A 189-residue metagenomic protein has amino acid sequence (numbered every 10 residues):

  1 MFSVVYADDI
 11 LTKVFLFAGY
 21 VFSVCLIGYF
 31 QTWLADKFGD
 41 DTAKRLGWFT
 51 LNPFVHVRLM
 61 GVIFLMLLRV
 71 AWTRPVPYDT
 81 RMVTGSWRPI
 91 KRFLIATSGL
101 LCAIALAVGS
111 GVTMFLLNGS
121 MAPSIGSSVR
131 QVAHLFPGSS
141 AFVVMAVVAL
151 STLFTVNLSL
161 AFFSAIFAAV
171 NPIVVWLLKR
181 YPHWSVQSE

Functional and structural regions predicted by a protein language model:
M1-E189: Hydrophobic transmembrane alpha-helices and their immediate loop junctions in multi-pass integral membrane proteins
